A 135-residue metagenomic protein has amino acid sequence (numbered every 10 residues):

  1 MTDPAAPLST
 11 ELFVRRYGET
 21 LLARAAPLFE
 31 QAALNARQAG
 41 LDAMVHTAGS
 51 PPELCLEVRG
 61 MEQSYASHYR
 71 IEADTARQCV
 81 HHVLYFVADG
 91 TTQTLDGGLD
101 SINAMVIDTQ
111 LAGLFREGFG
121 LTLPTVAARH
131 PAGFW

Functional and structural regions predicted by a protein language model:
M1-A32, E117, T125, R129 (+1 more regions): Charge-rich, low-complexity N-terminal segments
D3, S9, T47, E72-D74 (+1 more regions): Serine/threonine-rich low-complexity intrinsically disordered regions
E19, S50, M61, T91 (+3 more regions): Intrinsically disordered, low-complexity regions
A23, N35, I71, T75 (+3 more regions): A generic structural signal for solvent-exposed, polar alpha-helical segments
Q31-C79: Amphipathic, interaction-prone secondary-structure segments
R59-G113: Intrinsically disordered, low-complexity regulatory segments enriched in Ser/Thr/Pro and charged residues
I102-W135: Amphipathic, soluble alpha/beta structural segments
